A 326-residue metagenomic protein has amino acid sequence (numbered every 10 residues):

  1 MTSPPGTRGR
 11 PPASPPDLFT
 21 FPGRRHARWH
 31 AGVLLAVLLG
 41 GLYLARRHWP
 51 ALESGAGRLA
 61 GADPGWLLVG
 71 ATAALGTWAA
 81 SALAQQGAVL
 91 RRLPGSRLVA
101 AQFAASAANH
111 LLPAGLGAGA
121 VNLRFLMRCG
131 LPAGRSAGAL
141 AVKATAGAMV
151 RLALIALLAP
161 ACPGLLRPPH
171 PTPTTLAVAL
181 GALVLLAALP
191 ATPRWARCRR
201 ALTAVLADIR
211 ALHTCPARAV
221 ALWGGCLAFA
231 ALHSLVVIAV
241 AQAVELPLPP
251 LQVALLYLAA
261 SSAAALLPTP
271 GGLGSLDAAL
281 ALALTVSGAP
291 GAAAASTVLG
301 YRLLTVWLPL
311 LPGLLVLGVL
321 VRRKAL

Functional and structural regions predicted by a protein language model:
M1-F103, A161-A265, G291-S296, L304-L326: Predominantly cytoplasmic-facing regulatory/coupling regions of multi-pass membrane proteins
G87, G117-C129, L157, P270-V286: Re-entrant/interfacial helical elements at transmembrane boundaries that shape and gate the permeation pathway
L90, H110, R128, Q242-A243 (+2 more regions): Transmembrane helix-loop junction
R97-A100, A114, A118-G119, R128-T145 (+1 more regions): Membrane-interface alpha-helices at helix entry/exit sites of multi-pass transporters
F103-G119, L232, L304: C-terminal halves and exits of single transmembrane alpha-helices
A105-P113, L258-D277: Transmembrane alpha-helix interface/packing and boundary motifs in multi-pass membrane proteins, characterized by
S106, H110-L116, A144-A156: Mid-bilayer segments of alpha-helical transmembrane spans in multi-pass integral membrane proteins that mediate
R124-F125, L140, L152-A153: Hydrophobic alpha-helical membrane segments of integral membrane proteins
